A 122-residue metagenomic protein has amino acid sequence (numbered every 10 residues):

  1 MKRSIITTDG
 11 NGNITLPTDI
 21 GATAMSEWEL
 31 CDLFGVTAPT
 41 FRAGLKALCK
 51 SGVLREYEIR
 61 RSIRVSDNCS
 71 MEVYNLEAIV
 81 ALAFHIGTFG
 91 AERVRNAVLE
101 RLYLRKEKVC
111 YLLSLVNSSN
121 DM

Functional and structural regions predicted by a protein language model:
M1-E29, L33, I63-M122: Positively charged, aromatic-accented nucleic-acid-binding surfaces
P39, A43: Key DNA-contact positions within bacterial/archaeal DNA-binding proteins
L45, C49: DNA major-groove recognition helix of helix-turn-helix
K50-S51, L99: Short, charged/polar low-complexity linear motifs in solvent-exposed/disordered segments
V53-D67: Short Lys/Arg-enriched helix C-cap and helix-to-coil transition segments that create basic nucleic-acid-contact patches
